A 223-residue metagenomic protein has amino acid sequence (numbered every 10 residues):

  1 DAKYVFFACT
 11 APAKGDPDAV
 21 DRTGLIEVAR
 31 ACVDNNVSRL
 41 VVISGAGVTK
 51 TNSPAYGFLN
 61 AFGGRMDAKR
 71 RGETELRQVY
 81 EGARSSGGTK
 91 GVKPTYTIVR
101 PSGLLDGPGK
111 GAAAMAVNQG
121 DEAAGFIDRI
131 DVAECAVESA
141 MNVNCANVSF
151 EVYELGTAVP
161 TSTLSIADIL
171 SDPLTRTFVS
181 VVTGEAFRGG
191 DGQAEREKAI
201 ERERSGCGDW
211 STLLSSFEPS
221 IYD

Functional and structural regions predicted by a protein language model:
A2, P12-D18, R30-R39, S44-Y222: Oxidoreductase cofactor-interface core, primarily capturing Rossmann-like NAD(P)-dependent enzymes
V5: Receiver (REC) domain switch-region micro-motif
C9: Glycine-rich, N-terminal phosphate-binding loop of Rossmann-like dinucleotide-binding domains
L25: Aromatic/hydrophobic pocket-lining residues that form the small-molecule binding cavity in soluble enzyme cores
